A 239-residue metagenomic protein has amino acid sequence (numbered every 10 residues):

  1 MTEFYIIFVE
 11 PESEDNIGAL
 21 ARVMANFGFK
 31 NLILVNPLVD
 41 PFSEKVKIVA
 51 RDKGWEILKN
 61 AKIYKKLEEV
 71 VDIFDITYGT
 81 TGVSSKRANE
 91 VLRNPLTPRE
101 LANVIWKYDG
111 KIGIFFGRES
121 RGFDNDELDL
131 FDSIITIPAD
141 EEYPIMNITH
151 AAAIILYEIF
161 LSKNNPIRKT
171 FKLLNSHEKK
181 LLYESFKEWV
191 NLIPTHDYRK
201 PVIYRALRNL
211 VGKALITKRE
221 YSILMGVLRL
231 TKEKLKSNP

Functional and structural regions predicted by a protein language model:
M1-P239: Post-transcriptional modification and biogenesis factors for structured RNAs of the translation apparatus
